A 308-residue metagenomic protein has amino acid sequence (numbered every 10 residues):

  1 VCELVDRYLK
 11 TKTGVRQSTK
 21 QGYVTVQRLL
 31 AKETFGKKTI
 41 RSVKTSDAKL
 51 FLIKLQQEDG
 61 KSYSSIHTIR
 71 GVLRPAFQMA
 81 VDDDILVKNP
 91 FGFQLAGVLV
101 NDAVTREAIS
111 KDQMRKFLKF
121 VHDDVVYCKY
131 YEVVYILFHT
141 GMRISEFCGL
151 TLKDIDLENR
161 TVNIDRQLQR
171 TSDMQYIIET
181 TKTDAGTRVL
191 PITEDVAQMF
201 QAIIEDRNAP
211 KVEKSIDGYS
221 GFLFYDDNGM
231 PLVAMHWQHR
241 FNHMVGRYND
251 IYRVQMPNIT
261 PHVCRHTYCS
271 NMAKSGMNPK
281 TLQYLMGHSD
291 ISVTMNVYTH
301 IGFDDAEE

Functional and structural regions predicted by a protein language model:
L9-I85, A103, V125-V126, P231-H236 (+1 more regions): N-terminal core-binding DNA-recognition domain of tyrosine site-specific recombinases/integrases
Q56, V81, L137-F138, A273: Alpha-helix C-terminal capping/helix-coil junction sites
D59, Y63, K119-Y130, T140 (+3 more regions): Short, basic (Lys/Arg/His-rich) helix/loop patches that form interaction surfaces in the mid-to-C-terminal regions
H67-G71, D82, L86-L150, E158 (+3 more regions): Basic, Lys/Arg- and aromatic-enriched nucleic-acid-binding interface segment
L95-A96, G149-N208, S215: Conserved tyrosine-mediated DNA breakage-rejoining catalytic core shared by Y-recombinases
V100, A108, Q167-R170, M286-E308: Catalytic-site neighborhood detector that most strongly recognizes the C-terminal catalytic loop/helix of tyrosine
F117, D173-I178, S275, H300-E308: DNA/chromatin major-groove-contacting recognition/catalytic segments
D154-T161, M277-T299: Short, polar N-cap/turn motifs at the start of nucleic acid-interacting alpha helices
